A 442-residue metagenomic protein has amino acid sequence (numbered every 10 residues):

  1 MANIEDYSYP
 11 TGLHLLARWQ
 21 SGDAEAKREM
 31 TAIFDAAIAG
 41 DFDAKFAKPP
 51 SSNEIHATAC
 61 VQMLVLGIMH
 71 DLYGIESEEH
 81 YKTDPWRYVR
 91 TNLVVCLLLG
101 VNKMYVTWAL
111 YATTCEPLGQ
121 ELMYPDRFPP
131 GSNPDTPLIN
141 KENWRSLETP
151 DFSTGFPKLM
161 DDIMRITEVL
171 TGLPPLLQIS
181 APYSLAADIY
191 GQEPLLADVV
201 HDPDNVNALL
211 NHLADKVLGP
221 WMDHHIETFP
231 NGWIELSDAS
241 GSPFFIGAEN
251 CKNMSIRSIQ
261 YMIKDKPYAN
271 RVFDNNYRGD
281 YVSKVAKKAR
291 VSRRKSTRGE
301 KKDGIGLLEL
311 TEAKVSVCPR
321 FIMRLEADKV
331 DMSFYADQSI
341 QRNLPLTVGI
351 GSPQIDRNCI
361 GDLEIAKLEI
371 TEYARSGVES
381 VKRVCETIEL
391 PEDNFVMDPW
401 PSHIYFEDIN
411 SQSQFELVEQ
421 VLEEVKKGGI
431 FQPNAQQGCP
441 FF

Functional and structural regions predicted by a protein language model:
A2-E29, E116-D223, E227, D362-I370 (+1 more regions): Active-site-proximal, glycine-rich beta->alpha crossover segments in alpha/beta enzymes that shape flexible
A2-I33, L66-Y73, Q260-F442: Catalytic-face loop-and-helix region of soluble metabolic enzyme cores
A32-A36, G40, R87-L99, D204-H224 (+4 more regions): A non-catalytic, amphipathic alpha-helix used as a structural packing/dimerization or gating element in enzyme scaffolds
A59-V65, V106-Y111, L177-Y183, S237-A239 (+1 more regions): Short, well-ordered beta-to-alpha junction loops that form the rim of enzyme active sites and present histidine/acidic
L64-I75, E79-Y81, R87-Y88, N102-E148: Alpha/beta catalytic barrel-like cores
I75-Y81, S146-F152, Q192-H212, G241-I256 (+3 more regions): Glycine-rich tight-turn/loop motif centered on a GG-T
R87-L110, D223-G232, E312-I322: Catalytic domains of carbohydrate-active enzymes, especially glycoside hydrolases
Y111-E121, L176-V199, E227-M254, Y277-K288: Active-site-proximal loop/short-helix segments that contain or immediately flank catalytic acid/base residue(s)
